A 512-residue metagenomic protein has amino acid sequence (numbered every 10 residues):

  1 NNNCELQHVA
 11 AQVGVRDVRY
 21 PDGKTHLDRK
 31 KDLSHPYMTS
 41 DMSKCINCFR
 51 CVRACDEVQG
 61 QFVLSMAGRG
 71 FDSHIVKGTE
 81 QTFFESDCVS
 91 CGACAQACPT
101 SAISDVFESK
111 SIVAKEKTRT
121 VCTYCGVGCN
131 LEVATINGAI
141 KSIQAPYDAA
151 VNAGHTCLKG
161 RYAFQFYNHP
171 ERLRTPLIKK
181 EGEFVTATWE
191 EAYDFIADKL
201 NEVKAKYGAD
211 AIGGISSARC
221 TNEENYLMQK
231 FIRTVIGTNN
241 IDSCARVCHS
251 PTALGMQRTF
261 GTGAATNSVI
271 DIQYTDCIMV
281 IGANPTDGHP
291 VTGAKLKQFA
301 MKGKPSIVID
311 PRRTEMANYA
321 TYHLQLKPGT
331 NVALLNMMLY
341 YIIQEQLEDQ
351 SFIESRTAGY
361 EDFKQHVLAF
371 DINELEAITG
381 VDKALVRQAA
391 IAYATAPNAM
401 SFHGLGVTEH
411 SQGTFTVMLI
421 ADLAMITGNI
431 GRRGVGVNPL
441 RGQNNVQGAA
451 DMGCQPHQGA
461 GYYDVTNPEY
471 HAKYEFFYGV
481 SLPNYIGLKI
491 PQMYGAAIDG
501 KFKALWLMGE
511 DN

Functional and structural regions predicted by a protein language model:
N1-E345, D382, G479-P483, Q492-G495 (+1 more regions): N-terminal export/assembly segments and adjacent metallocofactor-ligating motifs of anaerobic energy-metabolism
V15, G60, F402-H403, V437: Amphipathic repeat-derived elements
Q59, G431-G434: Long, hydrophobic, amphipathic alpha-helical segments used as structural scaffolds
V247-D422, I426-R432, L440-N512: Non-catalytic alpha/beta scaffold blocks inside enzyme catalytic domains
